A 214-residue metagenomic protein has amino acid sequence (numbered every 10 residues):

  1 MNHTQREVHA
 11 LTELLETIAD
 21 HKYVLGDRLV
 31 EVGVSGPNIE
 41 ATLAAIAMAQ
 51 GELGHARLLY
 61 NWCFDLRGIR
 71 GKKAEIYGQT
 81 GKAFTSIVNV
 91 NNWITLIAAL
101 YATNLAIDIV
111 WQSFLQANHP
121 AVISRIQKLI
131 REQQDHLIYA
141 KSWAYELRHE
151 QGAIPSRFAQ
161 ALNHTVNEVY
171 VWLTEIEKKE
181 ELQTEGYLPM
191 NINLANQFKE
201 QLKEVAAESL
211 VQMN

Functional and structural regions predicted by a protein language model:
M1-E16, I76-L100, E150-P155, E168-T184: Acidic/His metal-coordination segments adjacent to aromatic residues that form catalytic metal sites in metalloenzymes
T4-G36, V88-A117, E200-Q201: Alpha-helical bundle segments that constitute or directly flank the non-heme di-iron/ferroxidase center
H9-T17, G36-H55, L96, P120-D135 (+1 more regions): Alpha-helical scaffold segments that form or flank carboxylate-/histidine-based iron centers
D20-Y23, Q50-R57, Y101-L105, Q127 (+4 more regions): Generic structural signal for well-ordered, non-transmembrane alpha-helical segments in soluble/cytosolic regions
E31-L43, V110-K128, S142-R157, K179-L182: Inter-helical turn/loop segments and adjacent helix faces that build the functional surface of alpha-helical bundle
I46-I76, A140-R148: Conserved alpha-helical segments that form or flank metal/cofactor-binding pockets of metalloenzymes
G71-S142: Active-site-proximal alpha-helical scaffolds that flank and shape metal-associated catalytic sites
A153-N214: Extended, helix-rich structural scaffolds rather than catalytic motifs
